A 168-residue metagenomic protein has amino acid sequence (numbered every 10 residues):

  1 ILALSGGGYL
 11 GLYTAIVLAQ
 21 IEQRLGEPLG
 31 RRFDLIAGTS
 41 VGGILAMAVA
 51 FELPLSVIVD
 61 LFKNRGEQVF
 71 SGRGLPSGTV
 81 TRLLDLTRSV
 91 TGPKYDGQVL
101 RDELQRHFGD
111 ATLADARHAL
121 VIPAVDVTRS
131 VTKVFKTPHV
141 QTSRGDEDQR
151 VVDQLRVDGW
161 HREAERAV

Functional and structural regions predicted by a protein language model:
I1-A3, G8-L104, K136-R144, D153: Patatin-like phospholipase
Q23, E67, G109-T112, W160: Generic secondary-structure signature for well-ordered alpha-helical cores
L25-G30, Q105-L120: Surface-exposed acidic, glycine-flexible loop patches that form ligand/cofactor-binding and adhesion interfaces
S89-T91, R101-G109, D148, G159 (+1 more regions): Contiguous domain-boundary segments centered on the initiation and propagation of an alpha-helix
D115-V168: Active-site gating loop/helix substructures
